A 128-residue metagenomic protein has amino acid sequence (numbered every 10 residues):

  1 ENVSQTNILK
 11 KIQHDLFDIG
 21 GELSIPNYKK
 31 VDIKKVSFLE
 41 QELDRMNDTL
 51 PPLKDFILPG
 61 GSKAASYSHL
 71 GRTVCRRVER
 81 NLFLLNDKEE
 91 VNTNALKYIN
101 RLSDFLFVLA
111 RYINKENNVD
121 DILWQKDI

Functional and structural regions predicted by a protein language model:
E1-I128: Phosphate/pyrophosphate-binding loop motifs in nucleotide- or prenyl diphosphate-using proteins
